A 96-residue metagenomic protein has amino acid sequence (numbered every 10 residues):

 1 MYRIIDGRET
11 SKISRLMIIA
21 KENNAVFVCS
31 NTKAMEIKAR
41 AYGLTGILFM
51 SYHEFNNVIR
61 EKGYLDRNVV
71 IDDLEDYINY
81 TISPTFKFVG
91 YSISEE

Functional and structural regions predicted by a protein language model:
M1-E61: Conserved P-loop
E9, K21, D76, G90-S92: Aromatic-residue detector
S30-T32, I93-E96: Short, flexible beta-strand-to-coil junctions
T45-V89, E96: Conserved RecA-like ASCE ATPase "motif II neighborhood" in helicase/translocase motors
